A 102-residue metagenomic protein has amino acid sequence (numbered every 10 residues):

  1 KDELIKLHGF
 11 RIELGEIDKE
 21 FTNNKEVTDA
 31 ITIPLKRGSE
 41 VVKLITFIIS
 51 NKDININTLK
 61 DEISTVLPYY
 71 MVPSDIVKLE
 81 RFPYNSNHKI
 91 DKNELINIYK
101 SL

Functional and structural regions predicted by a protein language model:
K1-L102: AMP-dependent adenylate-forming
